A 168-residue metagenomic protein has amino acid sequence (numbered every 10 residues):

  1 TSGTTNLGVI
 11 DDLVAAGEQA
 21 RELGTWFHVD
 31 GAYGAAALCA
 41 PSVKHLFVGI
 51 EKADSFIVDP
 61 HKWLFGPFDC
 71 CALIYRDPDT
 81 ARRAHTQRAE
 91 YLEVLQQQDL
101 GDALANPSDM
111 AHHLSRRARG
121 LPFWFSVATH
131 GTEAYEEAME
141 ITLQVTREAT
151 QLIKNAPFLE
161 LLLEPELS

Functional and structural regions predicted by a protein language model:
S2-L23: Active-site core of PLP-dependent enzymes with the aminotransferase class I/II
T4, L23, V48-P157: Active-site C-terminal subdomain of aminotransferase-like
G8-D12, A37-V43, P67-C70, H85-T86: Short acidic, glycine/serine/threonine-rich loops at helix termini
V14-Q19, P41-I50: A glycine- and small-aliphatic-rich helix-loop capping segment at beta-alpha/alpha-beta transitions that lines
D30: Glycine-centered flexible beta-alpha turn that most often forms the glycine-rich phosphate-binding loop
G34: Glycine-/small-residue-rich "gating" segment that lines the acyl/pantetheine channel and substrate pocket
L143, R147, L163-S168: Conserved glycine-rich beta-strand-loop-beta hairpin in the small C-terminal domain of fold type I
